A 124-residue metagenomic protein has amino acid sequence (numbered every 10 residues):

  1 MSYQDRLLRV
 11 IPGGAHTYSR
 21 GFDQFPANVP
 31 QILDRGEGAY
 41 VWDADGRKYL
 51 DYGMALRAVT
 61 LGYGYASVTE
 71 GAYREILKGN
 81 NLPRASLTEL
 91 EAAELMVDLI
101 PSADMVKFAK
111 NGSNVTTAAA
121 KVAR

Functional and structural regions predicted by a protein language model:
M1-R35: Active-site-adjacent loop/helix segments that line or gate small-molecule/cofactor pockets in enzymes
M1-R6, W42-R47, V97-D98: Short, hydrophobic/aliphatic alpha-helical segments
G21, D43-D45, T69: Residue-level recognition of conserved structural "scaffold" positions that shape functional pockets and channels
F22-F25, Y40, F108: Phenylalanine-focused residue identity feature
F25, G38, L56-A58: Short active-site-proximal "capping" loops at secondary-structure junctions
P30-D51: Active-site and channel-lining beta-strand-loop segments that bind or position nucleotide-derived/phosphorylated
K48-R124: Glycine-rich loop-to-alpha-helix module at the N-terminal edge of alpha/beta enzyme cores
